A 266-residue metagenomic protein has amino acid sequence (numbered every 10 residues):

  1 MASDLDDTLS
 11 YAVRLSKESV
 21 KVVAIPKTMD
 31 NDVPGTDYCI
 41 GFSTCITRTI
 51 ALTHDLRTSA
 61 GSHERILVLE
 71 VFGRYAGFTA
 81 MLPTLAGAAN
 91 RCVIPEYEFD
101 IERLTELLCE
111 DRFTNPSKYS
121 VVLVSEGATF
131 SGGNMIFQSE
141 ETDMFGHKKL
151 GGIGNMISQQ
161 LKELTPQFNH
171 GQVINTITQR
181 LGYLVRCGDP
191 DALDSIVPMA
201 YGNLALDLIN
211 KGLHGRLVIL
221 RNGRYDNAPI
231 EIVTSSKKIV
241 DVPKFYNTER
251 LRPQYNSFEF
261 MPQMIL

Functional and structural regions predicted by a protein language model:
M1-D4, S10-R14, K21-V22, I40-I174: Accessory alpha-helical/coil subdomains and C-terminal extensions that flank or cap enzyme catalytic cores
T8-L9, T129-S131, L184, Y225-N227: Short, active-site-adjacent cap segments at secondary-structure transitions
K27-D30, A128-T129, L181: Short connector loops/turns at beta-strand edges and beta->alpha or beta->beta junctions
K27-D37, S62-E64, V185: Gly-rich Lys/Arg/Thr-decorated short loops/hinges at beta-loop-alpha junctions or inter-strand turns that position
G35, T79, G132-I136, C187-P190 (+1 more regions): Short, well-ordered secondary-structure micro-motifs
G35-C45, D189-A192: Short beta-strand elements at the ligand-binding edges of bilobed clamshell
S139-L266: C-terminal non-catalytic interaction/assembly regions of soluble proteins
